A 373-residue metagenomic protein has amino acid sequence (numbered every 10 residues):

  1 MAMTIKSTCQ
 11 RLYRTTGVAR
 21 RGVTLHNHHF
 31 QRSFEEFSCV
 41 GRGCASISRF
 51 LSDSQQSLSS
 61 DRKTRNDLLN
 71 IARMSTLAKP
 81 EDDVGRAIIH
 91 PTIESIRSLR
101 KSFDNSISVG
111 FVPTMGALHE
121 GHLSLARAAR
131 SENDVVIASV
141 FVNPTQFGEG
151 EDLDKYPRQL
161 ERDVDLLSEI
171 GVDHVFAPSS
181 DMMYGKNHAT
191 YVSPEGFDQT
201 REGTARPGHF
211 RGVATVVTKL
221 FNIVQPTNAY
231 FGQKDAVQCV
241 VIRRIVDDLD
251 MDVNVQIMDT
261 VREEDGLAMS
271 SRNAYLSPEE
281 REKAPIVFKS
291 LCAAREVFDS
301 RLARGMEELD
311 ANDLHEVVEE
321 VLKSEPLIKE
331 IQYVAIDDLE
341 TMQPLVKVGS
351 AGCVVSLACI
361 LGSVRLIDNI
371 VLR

Functional and structural regions predicted by a protein language model:
M1-T76: N-terminal mitochondrial targeting presequence
R20, D67-L327, D337-T341, S363 (+1 more regions): Nucleotidyltransferase catalytic core that binds NTPs
R86-A87, G352-V354: A residue-level signal for beta-strand positions that form part of recognition/binding surfaces within mature
Q256, E330, A351-C353, L366-I367: A generic structural signal for well-ordered coil/turn residues at beta-strand boundaries that shape enzyme active-site
I331-V348, S356: A conserved acidic, glycine/proline-rich C-terminal tail/linker
V354-R373: Generic C-terminus detector
